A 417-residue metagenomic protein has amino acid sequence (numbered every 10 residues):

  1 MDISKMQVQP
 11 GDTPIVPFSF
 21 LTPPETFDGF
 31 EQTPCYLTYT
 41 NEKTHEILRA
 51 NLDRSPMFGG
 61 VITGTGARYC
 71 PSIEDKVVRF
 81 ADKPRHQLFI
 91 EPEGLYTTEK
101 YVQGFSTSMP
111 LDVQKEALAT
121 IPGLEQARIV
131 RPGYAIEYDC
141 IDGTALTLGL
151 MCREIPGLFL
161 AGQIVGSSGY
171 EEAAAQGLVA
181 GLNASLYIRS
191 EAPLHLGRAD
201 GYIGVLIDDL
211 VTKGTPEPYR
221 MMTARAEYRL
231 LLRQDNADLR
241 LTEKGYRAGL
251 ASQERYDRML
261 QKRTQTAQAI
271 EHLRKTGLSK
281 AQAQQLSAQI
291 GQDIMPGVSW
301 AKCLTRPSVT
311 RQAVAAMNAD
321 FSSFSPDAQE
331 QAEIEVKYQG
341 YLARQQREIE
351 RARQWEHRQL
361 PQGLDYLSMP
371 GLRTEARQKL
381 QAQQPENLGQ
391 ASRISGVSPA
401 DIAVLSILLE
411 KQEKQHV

Functional and structural regions predicted by a protein language model:
M1-K115, T212-G297, A301, T305-P307: An anion/pyrophosphate-binding glycine-rich loop and adjacent beta-alpha core in soluble alpha-beta enzymes
F58-T65, L124-P132, E191-L196, K280: Flexible, glycine/charged-enriched surface loops at secondary-structure junctions
F89, Y101-V165, H195-D208, S325-K379 (+1 more regions): A glycine-rich dinucleotide-binding beta-alpha-beta segment and adjacent secondary-structure elements that constitute
Q163-E171, E227-R229: Glycine-rich phosphate/pyrophosphate-binding beta-alpha loops
A173-L194: Internal hydrophobic alpha-helix adjacent to the cofactor/substrate pocket in enzyme cavities
A180-A184, L241, L405: Buried hydrophobic packing segments
R225, L231, T242-A403, I407-V417: Extended, charge-enriched "interface" segments that sit outside catalytic cores
